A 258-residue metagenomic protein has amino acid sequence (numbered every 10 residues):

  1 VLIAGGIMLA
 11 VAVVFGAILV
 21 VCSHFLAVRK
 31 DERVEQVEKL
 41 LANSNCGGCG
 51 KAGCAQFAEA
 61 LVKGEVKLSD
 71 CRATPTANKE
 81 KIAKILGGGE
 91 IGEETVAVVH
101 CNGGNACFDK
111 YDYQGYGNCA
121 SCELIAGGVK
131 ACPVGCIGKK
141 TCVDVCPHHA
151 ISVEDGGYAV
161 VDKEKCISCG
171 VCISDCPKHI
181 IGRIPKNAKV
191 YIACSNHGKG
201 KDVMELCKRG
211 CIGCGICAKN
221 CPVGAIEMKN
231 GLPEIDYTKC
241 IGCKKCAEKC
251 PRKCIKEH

Functional and structural regions predicted by a protein language model:
L2-N220, G224, K249, K253-K256: Ferredoxin-type iron-sulfur electron-transfer modules and their immediate structural context
E227-H258: C-terminal appended segment following the main domain
